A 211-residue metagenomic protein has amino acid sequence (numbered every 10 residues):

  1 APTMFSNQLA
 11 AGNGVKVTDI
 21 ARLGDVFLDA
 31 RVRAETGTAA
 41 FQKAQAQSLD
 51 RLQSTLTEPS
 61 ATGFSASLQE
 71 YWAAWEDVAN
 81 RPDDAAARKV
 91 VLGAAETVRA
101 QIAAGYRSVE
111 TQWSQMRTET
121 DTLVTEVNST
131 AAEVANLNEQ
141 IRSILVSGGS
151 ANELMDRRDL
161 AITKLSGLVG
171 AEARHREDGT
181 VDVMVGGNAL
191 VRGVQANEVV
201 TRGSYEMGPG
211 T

Functional and structural regions predicted by a protein language model:
A1-E96, A100-A104, S108-V109, M116 (+2 more regions): Bacterial Type III/flagellar export signals at protein N-termini
V98-R142: Long, non-coiled-coil amphipathic alpha-helical linker/lever segments that couple catalytic cores to other domains
T120, A151-N152: A generic secondary-structure micro-motif detector that highlights 1-2 residue hydrophobic/ambivalent hotspots embedded
N138-I141, L145, G149, A173-H175: Active-site cores enriched in adjacent His and Asp/Glu residues with nearby glycine-rich loops that coordinate divalent
S147-A151, R158-I162: Aromatic-residue-lined binding/catalytic grooves and analogous aromatic/hydrophobic interfacial grooves in multimeric
L165: Active-site environment of non-heme Fe oxygenases that use a 2-His-1-carboxylate facial triad
